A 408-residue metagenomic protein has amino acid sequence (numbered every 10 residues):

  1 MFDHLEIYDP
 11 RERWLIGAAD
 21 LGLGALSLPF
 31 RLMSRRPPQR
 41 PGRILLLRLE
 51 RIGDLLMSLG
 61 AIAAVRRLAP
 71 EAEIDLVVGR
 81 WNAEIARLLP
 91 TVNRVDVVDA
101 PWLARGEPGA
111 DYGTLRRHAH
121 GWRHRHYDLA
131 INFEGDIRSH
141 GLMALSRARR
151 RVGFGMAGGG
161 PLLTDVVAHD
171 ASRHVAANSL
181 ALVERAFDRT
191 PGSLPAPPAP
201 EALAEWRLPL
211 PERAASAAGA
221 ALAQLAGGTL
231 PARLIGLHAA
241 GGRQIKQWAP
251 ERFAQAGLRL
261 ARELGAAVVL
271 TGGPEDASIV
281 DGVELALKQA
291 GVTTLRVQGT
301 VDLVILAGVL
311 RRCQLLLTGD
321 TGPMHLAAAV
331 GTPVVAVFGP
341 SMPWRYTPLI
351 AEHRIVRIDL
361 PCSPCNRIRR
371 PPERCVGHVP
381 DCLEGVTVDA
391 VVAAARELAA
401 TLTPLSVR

Functional and structural regions predicted by a protein language model:
M1-R408: Catalytic machinery of carbohydrate-active enzymes, primarily nucleotide-sugar-dependent glycosyltransferases
